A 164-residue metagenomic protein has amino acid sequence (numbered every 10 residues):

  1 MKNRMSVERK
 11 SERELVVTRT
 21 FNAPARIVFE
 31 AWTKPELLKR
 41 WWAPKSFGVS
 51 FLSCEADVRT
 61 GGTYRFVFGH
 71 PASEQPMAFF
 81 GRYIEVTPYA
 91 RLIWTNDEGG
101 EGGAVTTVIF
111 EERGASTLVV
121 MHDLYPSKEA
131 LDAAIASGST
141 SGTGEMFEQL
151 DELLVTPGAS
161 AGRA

Functional and structural regions predicted by a protein language model:
M1-G48: Hydrophobic ligand-binding cavity/cleft-lining segments
E12-T18, T63, A78, R91 (+2 more regions): Intrinsic-disorder/low-complexity, polar/charged segments enriched in Ser/Thr/Lys/Arg/Asp/Glu/Gln
V16-N22, D57, V67, R82 (+1 more regions): Generic structural detector for well-ordered beta-strands
A25-R26, D57-R59, I84-A90, I109-L118: A short, structured loop/turn motif at beta-sheet edges
V28, L38, Y64-F66, Y83 (+4 more regions): Hydrophobic pocket/interface hotspot
S50-T95: Glycine-rich portal/gate segments that line the openings of hydrophobic small-molecule binding cavities
I93-E145: Beta-strand/loop substructures that line and gate deep hydrophobic ligand-binding cavities in soluble
L154-A164: Short, highly charged C-terminal tails/helix-capping segments
